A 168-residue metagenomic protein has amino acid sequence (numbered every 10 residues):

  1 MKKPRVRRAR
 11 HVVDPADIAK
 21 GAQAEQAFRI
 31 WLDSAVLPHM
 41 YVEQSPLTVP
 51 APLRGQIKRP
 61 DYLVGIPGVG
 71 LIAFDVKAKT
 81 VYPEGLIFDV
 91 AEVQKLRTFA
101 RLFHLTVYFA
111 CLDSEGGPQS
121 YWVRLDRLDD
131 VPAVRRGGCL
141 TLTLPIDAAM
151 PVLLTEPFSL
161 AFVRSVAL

Functional and structural regions predicted by a protein language model:
M1-A51: Acidic-basic catalytic patches of nuclease active cores, encompassing PD-(D/E)XK and other metal-cofactor nuclease
L32, P60-Y82: Conserved catalytic cores of phosphodiester-cleaving nucleases, focusing on short active-site segments
Y41, A73, Y108-C111: A structural signal for short, well-ordered beta-strand segments and their strand-loop junctions that often border
P46-T48, K79-V81, S114-G116: Short, solvent-exposed loop/turn segments at secondary-structure junctions
V49-Y62: Charged, often glycine-rich, active-site loop that binds/positions anionic groups
K79-L102: Mg2+/Mn2+-dependent nuclease catalytic core
A100-L128: Nucleic-acid nuclease catalytic cores
Q119-L168: Intrinsically disordered, low-complexity terminal regions enriched in charged/polar residues
